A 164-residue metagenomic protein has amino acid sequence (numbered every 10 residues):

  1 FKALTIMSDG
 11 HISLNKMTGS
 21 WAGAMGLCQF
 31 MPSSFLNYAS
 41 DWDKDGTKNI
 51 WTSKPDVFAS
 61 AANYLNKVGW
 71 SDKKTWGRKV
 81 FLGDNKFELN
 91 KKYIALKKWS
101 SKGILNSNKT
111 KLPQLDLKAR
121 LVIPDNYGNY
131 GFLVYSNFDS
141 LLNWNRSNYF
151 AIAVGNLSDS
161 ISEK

Functional and structural regions predicted by a protein language model:
F1-K118, P124-F132, S140-E163: Catalytic glycan-binding domains that act on GlcNAc-containing polysaccharides
